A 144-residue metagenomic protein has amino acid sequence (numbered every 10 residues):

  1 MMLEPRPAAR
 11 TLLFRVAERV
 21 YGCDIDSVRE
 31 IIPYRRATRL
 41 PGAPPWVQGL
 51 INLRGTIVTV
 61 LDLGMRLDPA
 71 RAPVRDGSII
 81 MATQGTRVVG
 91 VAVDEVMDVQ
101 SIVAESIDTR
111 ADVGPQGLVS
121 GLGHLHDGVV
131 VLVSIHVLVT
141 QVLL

Functional and structural regions predicted by a protein language model:
M1-L144: An acidic, low-aromatic, low-complexity terminal/linker signal
